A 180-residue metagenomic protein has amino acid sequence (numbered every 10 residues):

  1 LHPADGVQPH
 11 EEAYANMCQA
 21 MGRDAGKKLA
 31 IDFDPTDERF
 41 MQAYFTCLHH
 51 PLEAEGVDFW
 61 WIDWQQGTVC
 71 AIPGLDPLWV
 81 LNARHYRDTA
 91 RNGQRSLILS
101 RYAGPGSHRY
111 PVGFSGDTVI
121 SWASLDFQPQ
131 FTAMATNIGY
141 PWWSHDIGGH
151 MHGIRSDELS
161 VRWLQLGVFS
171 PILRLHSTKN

Functional and structural regions predicted by a protein language model:
L1-N180: Catalytic-domain carbohydrate-binding cleft regions of carbohydrate-active enzymes
